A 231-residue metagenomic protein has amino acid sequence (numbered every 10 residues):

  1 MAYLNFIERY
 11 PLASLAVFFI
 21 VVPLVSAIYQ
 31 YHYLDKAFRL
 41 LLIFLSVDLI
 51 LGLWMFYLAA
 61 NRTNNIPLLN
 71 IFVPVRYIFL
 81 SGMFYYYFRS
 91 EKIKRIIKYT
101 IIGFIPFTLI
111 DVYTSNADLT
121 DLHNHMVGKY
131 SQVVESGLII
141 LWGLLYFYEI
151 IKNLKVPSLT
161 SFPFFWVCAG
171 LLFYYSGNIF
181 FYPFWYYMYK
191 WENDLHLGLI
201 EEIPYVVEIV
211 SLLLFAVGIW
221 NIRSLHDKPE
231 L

Functional and structural regions predicted by a protein language model:
M1-L231: Terminal, non-globular segments
